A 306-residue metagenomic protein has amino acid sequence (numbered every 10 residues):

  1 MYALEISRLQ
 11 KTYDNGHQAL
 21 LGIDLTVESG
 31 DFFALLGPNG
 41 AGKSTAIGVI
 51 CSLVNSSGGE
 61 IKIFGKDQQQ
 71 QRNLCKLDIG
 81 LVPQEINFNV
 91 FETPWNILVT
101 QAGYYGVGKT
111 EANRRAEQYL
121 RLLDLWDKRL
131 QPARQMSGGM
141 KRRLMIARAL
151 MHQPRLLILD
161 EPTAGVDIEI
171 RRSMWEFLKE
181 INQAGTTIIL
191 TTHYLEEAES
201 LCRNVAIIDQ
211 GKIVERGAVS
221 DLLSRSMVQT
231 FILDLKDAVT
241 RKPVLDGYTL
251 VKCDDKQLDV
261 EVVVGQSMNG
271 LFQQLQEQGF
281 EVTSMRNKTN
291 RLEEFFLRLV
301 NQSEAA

Functional and structural regions predicted by a protein language model:
M1-I6, K11-G22, R72: A short, flexible loop at the N-terminus of ABC-type nucleotide-binding domains that lies
G59-Q70, L74-C75: Conserved ABC transporter NBD signature motif
V99, G103, T110-K128: Conserved ABC ATPase "signature" region
P132-M136: Conserved ABC ATPase signature
Q153: Conserved catalytic motifs of ABC-family nucleotide-binding domains
L157-D160: Catalytic Walker B motif of ABC-type/P-loop ATPase nucleotide-binding domains
W175-V263: ABC transporter nucleotide-binding domain
